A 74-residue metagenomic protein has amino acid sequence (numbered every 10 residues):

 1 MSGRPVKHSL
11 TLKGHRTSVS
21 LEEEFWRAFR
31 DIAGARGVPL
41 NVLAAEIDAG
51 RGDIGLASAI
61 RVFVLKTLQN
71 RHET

Functional and structural regions predicted by a protein language model:
M1-V6: A short, compositionally biased
K7-V64: Amphipathic, hydrophobic secondary-structure cores in small proteins
L65-T74: Short, solvent-exposed charged binding patches
